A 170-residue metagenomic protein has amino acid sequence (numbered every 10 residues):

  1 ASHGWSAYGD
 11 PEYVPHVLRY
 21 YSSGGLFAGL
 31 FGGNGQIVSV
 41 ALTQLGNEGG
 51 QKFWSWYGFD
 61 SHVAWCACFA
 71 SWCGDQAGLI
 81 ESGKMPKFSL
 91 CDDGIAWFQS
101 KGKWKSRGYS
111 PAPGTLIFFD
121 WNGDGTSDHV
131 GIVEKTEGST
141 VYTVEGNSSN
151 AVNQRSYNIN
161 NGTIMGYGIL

Functional and structural regions predicted by a protein language model:
A1-T43, Y157-L170: Non-catalytic cell-wall polysaccharide-engagement segments
S2-P11, N47-Q51, L79-I80, T126: Secretory-pathway/luminal and periplasmic proteins that interact with or process carbohydrate-rich
W5-E12, G29-G33, G58-C66, S106-Y109 (+1 more regions): Extracytoplasmic/periplasmic, Sec-exported soluble proteins
L26-S82: N-terminal capping segments
I80-N150: ...with weaker cross-activation on analogous glycine-rich loops/strands in unrelated enzymes
G138-L170: Active-site signature of cysteine proteases
